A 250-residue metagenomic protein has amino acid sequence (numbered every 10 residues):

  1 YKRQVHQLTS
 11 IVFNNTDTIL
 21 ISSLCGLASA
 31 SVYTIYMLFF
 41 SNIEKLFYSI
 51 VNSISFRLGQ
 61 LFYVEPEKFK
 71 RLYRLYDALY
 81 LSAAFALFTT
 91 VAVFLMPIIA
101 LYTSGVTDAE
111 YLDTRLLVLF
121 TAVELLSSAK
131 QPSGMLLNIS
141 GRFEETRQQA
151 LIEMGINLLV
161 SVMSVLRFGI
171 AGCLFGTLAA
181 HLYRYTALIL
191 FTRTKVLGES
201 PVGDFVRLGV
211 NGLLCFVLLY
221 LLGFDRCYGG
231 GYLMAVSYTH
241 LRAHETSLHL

Functional and structural regions predicted by a protein language model:
Y1-Q4, T239-T246: Conserved small/polar residues in nucleotide/adenosyl-binding loops
D17-I19, S31-Y48, Y76-S82, G155-L158: Alpha-helical transmembrane segments of polytopic membrane transporters and translocases
I21-S41, R71-L72, A109-R115: Interfacial/gating helices of multi-pass transporter permease domains
M37, L79-A92, A171-T192: Short alpha-helical transmembrane segments in multi-pass integral membrane proteins
F40-D77, S133-I139: Helix-loop junctions and terminal segments of transmembrane helices in multi-pass membrane transport/translocation
V91-L125, Q131: Interfacial segments at transmembrane-helix termini and the short loops linking adjacent helices
L119-E153, T192-V196: Membrane-interface junctions at transmembrane-helix termini in multi-pass inner-membrane proteins
E144, E153-T186, G198-E199, V217-S237: Membrane-interface helix-loop junctions in multi-pass transport and translocation proteins
